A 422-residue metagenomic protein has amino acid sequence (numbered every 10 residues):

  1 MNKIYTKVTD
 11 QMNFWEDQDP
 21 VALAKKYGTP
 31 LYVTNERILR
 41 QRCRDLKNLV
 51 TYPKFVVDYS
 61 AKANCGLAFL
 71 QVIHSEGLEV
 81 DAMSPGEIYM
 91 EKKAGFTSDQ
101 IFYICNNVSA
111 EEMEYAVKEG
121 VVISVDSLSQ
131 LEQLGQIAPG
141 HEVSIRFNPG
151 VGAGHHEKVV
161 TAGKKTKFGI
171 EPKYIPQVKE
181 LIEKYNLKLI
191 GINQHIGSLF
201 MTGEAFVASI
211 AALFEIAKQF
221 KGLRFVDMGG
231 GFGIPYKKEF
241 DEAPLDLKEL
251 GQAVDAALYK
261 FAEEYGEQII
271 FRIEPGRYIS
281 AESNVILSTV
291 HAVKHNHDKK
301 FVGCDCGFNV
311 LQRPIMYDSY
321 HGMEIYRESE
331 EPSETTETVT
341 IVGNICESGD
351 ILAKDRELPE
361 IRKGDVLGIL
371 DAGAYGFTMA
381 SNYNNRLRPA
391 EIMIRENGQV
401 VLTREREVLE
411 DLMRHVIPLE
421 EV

Functional and structural regions predicted by a protein language model:
M1-I123, L128-H141, K165, K179-K188 (+2 more regions): A charged N-terminal "starter" segment
N2, P149-A292, R386: Active-site loop/helix belt of alpha/beta enzymes
D19, N35-I38, R42, C65-F69 (+16 more regions): General structural feature for long, well-ordered alpha-helical segments within catalytic domains of soluble enzymes
L39, K62, S84, A116 (+6 more regions): Conserved, mostly hydrophobic/aromatic
A61-C65, G86-E87, N107-S109, S127-S129 (+5 more regions): Active-site-proximal loop/turn and secondary-structure-junction residues that shape catalytic pockets, frequently
E79, F102, S124, S144-R146 (+8 more regions): Structured core elements
G140-G152: Glycine-rich, aromatic-flanked loop segments that form ligand/cofactor-binding clefts across common enzyme folds
G266-V422: Charged (often Lys/Glu-rich) extended helix/loop segments that serve as interaction or gating elements
